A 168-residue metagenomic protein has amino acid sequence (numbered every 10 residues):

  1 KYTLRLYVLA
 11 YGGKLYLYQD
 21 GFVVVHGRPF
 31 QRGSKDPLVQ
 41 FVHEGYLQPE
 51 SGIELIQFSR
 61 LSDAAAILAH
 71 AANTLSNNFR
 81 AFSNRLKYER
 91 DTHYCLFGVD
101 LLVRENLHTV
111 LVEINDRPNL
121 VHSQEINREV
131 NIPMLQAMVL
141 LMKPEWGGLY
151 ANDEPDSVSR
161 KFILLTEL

Functional and structural regions predicted by a protein language model:
K1-V99, V103-V110, R128-S159, L165-L168: Catalytic core of tubulin tyrosine ligase-like
N115-S123: Glycine-rich phosphate/pyrophosphate-binding beta-alpha loops
